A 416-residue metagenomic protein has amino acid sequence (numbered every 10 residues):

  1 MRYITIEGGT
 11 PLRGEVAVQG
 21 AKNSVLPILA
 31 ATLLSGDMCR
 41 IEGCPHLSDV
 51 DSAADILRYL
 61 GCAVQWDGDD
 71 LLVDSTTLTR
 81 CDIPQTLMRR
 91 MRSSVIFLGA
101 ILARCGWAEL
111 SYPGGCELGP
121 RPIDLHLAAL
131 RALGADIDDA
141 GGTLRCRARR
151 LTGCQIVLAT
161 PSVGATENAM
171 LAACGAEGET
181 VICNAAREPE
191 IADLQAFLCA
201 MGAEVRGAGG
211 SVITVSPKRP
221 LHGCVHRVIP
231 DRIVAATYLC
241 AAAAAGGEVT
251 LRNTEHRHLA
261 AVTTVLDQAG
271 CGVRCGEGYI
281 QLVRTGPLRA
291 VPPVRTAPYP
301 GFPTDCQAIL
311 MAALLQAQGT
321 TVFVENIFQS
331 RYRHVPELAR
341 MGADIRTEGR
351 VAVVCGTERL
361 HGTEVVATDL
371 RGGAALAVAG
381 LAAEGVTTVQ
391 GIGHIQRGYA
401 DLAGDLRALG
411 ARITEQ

Functional and structural regions predicted by a protein language model:
M1-Q416: Short, structured segments at the rim of ligand-binding sites
